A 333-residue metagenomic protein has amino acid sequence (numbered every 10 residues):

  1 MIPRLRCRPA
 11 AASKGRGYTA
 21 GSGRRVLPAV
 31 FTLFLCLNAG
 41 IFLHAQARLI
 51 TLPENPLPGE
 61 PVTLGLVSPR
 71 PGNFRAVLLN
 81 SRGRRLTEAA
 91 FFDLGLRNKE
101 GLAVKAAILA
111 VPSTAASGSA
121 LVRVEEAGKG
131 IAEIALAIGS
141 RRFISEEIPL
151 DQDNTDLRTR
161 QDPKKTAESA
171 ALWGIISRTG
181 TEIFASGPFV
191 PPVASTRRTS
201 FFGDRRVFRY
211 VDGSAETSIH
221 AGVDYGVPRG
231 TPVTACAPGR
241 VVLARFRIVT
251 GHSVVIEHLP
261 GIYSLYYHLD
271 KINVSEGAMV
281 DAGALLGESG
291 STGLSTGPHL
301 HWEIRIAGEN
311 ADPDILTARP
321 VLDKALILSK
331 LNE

Functional and structural regions predicted by a protein language model:
P3, P9-R16, A20-P28, C36-A39: Short, low-complexity intrinsically disordered segments enriched in A/P/G/S/L with frequent Arg, especially at protein
I41-A45: Sec/Tat signal peptide C-region and signal peptidase I cleavage site
Q46-A135, S140-R142: Cationic-aromatic interfacial patches
V67, A127, P228, F246 (+2 more regions): Short, surface-exposed secondary-structure boundary micro-motifs
A135-T250: Surface-exposed, glycine-biased beta-strand/turn segments
F143-S177, A185, S275-A284, E303-E333: Acidic, glycine-rich catalytic/binding loops that coordinate metals and/or anionic ligands
P232-V242, N273-S289: Short, well-structured beta-strand-loop connectors
C236-N273, P298, E303: Zn2+-dependent peptidoglycan hydrolase active-site motif and core
